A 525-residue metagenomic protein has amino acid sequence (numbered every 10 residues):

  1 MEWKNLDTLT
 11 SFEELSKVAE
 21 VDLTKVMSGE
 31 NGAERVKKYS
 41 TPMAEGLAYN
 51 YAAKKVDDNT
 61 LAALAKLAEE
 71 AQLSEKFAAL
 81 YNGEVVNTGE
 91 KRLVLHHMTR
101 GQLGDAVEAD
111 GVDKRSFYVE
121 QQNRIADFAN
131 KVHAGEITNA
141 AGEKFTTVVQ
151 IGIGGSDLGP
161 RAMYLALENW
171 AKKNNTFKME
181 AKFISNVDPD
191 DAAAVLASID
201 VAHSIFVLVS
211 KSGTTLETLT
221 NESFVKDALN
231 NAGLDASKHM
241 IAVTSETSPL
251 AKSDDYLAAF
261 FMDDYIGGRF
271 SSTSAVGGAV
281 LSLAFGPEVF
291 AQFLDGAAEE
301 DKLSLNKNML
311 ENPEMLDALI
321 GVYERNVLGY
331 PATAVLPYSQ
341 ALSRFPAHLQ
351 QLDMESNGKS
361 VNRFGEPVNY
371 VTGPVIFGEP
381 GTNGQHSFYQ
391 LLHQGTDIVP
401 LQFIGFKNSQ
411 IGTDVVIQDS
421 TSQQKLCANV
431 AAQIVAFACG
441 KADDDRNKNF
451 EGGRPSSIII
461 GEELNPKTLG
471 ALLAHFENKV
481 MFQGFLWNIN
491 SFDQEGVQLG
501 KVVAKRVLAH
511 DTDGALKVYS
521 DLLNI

Functional and structural regions predicted by a protein language model:
M1-Q72, E311, M315-V327, L342 (+9 more regions): Flexible, glycine-rich loop/tail regions that form catalytic "lids" or insertion modules at the edges of active sites
W3-A141, Q418-C427, A438-C439, Q483 (+2 more regions): Extended, charge-enriched "interface" segments that sit outside catalytic cores
E34, K55, N59, D113-S116 (+15 more regions): Conserved active-site and cofactor/substrate-binding residues in soluble primary-metabolism enzymes
D127-G135, A141-K307, V502, R506-A509: Glycine-rich phosphate-binding loops that contact phosphosugars or nucleotide phosphates
T146-G154, F206-S212, A332-S339, I376 (+1 more regions): Short glycine-rich or small-residue beta-strand-to-loop segments that form or flank ligand, phosphate, metal/Fe-S
A228-T413, G452, L499-V503, L508-I525: Active-site phosphate/pyrophosphate-binding segments
G412-K448: Acidic, Ser/Thr-rich peripheral helices and adjacent loops at domain boundaries
K448, L464-L516: C-terminal structured subdomain/cap of oxidoreductase catalytic cores
